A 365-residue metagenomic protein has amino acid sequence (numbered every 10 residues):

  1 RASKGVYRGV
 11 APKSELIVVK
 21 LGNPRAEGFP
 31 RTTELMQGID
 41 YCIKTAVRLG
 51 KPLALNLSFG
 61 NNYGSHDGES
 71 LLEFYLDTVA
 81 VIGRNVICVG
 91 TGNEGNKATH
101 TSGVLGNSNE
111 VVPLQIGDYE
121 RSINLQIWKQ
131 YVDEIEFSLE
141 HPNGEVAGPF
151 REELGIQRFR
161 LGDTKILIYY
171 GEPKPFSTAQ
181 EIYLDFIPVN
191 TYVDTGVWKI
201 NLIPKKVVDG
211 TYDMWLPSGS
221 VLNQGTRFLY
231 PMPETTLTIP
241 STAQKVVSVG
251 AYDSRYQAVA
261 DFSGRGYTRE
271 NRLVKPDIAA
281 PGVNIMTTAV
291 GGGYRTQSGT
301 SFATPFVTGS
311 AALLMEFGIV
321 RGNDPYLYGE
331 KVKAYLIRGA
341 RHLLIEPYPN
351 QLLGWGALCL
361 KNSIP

Functional and structural regions predicted by a protein language model:
R1-V6, I17-R25, R31, I43-K51 (+2 more regions): Hydrolase catalytic cores
G9, E15-K20, L53-S58, V86-G90 (+4 more regions): Structural recognition of the beta-strand scaffold that forms the well-ordered cores of secreted hydrolase catalytic
V19-L21, I39-D67, G90-T91, P204-K205: Short acidic, glycine-rich surface-loop motifs adjacent to enzyme active sites
Q37-S58, I345-P365: C-terminal domain-closing interface element
A54-L55, L72-S102, A357-L360: Catalytic cores of secreted or luminal carbohydrate-active enzymes
K97-Y183, I187, T191-Y192, L202-I203 (+1 more regions): Extracellular S/T/G-rich loop segment that most often corresponds to the catalytic His/Ser-adjacent loop
I182, V208-S218: Edge beta-strands of jelly-roll/beta-sandwich modules across compartments, strongly enriched in secreted/luminal
D194-W198: A glycine-anchored, Pro-Gly-centered beta-turn/N-cap motif
